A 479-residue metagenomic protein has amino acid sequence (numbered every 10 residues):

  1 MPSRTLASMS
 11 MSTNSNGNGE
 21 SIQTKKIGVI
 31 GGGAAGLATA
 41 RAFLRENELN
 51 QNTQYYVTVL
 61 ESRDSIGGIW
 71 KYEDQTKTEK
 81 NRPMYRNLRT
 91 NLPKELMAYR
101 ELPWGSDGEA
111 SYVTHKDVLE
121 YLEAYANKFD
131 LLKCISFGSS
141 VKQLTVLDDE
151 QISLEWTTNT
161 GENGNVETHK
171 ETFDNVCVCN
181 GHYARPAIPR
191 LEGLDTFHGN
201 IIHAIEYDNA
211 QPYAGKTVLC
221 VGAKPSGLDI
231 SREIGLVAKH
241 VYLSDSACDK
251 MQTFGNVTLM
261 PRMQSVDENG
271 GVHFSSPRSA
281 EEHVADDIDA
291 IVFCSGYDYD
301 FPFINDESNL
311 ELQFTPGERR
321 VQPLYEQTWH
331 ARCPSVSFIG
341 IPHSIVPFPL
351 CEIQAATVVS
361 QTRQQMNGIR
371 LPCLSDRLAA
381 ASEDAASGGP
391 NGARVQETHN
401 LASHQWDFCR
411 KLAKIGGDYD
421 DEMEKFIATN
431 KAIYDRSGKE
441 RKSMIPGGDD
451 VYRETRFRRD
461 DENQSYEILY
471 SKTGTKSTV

Functional and structural regions predicted by a protein language model:
N18, L44, E206-L243, F303 (+1 more regions): Rossmann-like dinucleotide/flavin-binding elements
T24-T58, I230-S231: N-terminal Rossmann-like FAD-binding beta1-loop-alpha1 element of flavoenzymes
I30, E171-Y183, V218-V221, D287-G296: Short hydrophobic core segments
L44-T76, Y242-K250: Glycine-rich FAD pyrophosphate-binding loop
S62-A124, V321, Y325-T328, G368-I369 (+1 more regions): Glycine-rich active-site loop/strand segments that organize a redox cofactor
A98, W104-G108, T114-Y121, N127 (+6 more regions): Glycine-rich dinucleotide-binding loop and its adjacent helix/turn
F137-Q151, S246-D249, N256-G271: A conserved short coil-to-beta-strand element within the FAD-binding core of flavoproteins
S335-V479: C-terminal, flexible cofactor-proximal segment of oxidoreductases
